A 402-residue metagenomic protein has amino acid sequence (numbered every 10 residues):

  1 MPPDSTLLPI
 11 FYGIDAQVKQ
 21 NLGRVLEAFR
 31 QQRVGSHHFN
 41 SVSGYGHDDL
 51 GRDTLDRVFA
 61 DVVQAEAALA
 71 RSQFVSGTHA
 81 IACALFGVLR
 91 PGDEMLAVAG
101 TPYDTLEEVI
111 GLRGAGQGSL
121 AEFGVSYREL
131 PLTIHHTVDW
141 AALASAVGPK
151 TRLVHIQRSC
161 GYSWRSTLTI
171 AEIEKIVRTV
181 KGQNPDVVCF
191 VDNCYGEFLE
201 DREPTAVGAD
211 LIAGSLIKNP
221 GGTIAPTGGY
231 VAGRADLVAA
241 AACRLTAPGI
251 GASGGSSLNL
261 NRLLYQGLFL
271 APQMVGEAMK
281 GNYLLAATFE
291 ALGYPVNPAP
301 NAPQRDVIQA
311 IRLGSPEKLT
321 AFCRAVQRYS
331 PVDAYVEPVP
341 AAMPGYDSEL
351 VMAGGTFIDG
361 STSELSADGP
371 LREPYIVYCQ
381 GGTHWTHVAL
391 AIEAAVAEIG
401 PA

Functional and structural regions predicted by a protein language model:
M1-T54, L371-C379: N-terminal entrance/gating region of PLP-dependent enzymes' catalytic architecture
D4-F11, D15, R24-H38, V75-G276 (+4 more regions): Conserved PLP-enzyme active-site core in the AAT-like
H38, V42-S43, L69-S72, V307-R312: Short glycine-rich or small-residue beta-strand-to-loop segments that form or flank ligand, phosphate, metal/Fe-S
L50-L89: Long, structured ligand/cofactor-binding scaffold of large enzymes
E66-L69, D93-L96, R152-L153, D186-C189 (+6 more regions): Structural motif
E290-P401: Conserved C-terminal alpha-helix-loop-beta "cap" of PLP-dependent enzymes that closes/shapes the active-site mouth
